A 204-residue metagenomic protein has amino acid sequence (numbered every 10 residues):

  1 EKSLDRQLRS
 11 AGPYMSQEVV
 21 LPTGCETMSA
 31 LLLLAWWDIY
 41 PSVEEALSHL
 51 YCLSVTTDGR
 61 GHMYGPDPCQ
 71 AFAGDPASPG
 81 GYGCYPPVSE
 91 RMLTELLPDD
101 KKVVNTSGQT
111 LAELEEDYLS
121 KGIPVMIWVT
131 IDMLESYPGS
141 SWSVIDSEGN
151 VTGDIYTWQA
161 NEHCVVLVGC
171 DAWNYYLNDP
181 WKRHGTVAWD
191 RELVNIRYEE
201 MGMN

Functional and structural regions predicted by a protein language model:
E1-R91, I131-M133, G139-S147, I155-Q159: Active-site-adjacent structural segments surrounding the nucleophilic cysteine of cysteine proteases and isopeptidases
K2, E116-P124, W158-N161, V168-C170: Extracellular/periplasmic catalytic domains that process cell-envelope and extracellular macromolecules
G24-E26, K102-N105, P124-V129, V166 (+1 more regions): Structural recognition of the beta-strand scaffold that forms the well-ordered cores of secreted hydrolase catalytic
S29, S107-Q109, V129-M133, G169-D171 (+1 more regions): A mature extracytoplasmic/lumenal domain signature
I39-L47, D100-Q109: Surface-exposed patches in mature extracellular/periplasmic domains of secreted proteins
P98-K101, S120-M126, D171-N174, M203-N204: Loop/turn elements at helix/coil->beta-strand transitions in domains of secreted/extracellular proteins
S107-D117: A Trp-anchored, charged/polar loop motif used as the substrate-binding/catalytic surface of acyl/ester-handling
S141-Q159, C164-N204: Noncatalytic regulatory segments and standalone regulatory/sensor domains
